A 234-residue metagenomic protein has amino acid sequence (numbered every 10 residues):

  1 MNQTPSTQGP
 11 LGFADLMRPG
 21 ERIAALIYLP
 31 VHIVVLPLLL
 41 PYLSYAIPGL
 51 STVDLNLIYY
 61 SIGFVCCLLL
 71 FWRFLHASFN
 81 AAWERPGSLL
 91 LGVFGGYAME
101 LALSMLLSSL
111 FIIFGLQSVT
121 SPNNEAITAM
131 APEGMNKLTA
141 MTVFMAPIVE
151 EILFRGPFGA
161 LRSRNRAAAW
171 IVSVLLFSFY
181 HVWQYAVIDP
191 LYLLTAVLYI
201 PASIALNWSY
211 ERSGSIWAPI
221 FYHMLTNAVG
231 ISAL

Functional and structural regions predicted by a protein language model:
T4-I33, T52-L55, F74-S109, R162-A169: Interfacial transmembrane-helix boundary/kink motif in multi-pass membrane proteins
S6-G20, T120-E125, T142-A146, I152 (+1 more regions): Hydrophobic, membrane-facing alpha-helical anchors
I23-F74, V119-A129, K137: Alpha-helical transmembrane segments in multi-pass membrane proteins
A25-L38, Y60-V65, L89, V93-L101 (+9 more regions): Alpha-helical transmembrane spans of integral membrane proteins, capturing the lipid-embedded, hydrophobic core of TM
V35, L39, L43, C66 (+7 more regions): Alpha-helical membrane-inserting segments
L43-V53, I112-L116, G159-I171: Membrane interface segments of multi-pass transport proteins and intramembrane proteases
I47-L50, H76-A146, I188, L194: Juxtamembrane helix-loop-helix connectors linking adjacent transmembrane helices in multi-pass membrane enzymes
M105, E133-L234: Transmembrane helix-loop-helix hairpins at the membrane interface of multi-pass integral membrane proteins
